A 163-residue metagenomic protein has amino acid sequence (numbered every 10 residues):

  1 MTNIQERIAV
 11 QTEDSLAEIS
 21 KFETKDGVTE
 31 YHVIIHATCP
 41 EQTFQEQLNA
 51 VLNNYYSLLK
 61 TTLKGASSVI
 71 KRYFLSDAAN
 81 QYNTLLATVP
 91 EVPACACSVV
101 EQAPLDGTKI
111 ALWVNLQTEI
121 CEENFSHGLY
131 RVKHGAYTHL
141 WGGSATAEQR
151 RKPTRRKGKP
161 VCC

Functional and structural regions predicted by a protein language model:
M1-C163: Short, polar/acidic, helix-capping and beta-turn segments at strand->helix junctions that line the mouths
